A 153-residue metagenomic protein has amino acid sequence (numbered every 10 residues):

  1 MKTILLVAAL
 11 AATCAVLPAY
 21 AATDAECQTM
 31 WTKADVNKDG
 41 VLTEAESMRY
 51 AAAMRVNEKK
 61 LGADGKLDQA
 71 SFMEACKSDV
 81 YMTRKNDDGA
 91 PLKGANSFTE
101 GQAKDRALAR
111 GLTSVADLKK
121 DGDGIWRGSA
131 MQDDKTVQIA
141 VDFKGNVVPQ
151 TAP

Functional and structural regions predicted by a protein language model:
M1-L5: Positively charged n-region of N-terminal signal peptides that target proteins for export
V7-A15: Bacterial N-terminal signal peptides
V16-A21: Sec/Tat signal peptide C-region and signal peptidase I cleavage site
D24-N37, A52-Q69, M73-V80: Primarily EF-hand calcium-binding motifs
A53-K60, E74-T99, Q150-P153: Intrinsically disordered, low-complexity Ser/Thr-rich linker and spacer segments in cell-wall-related proteins
A90-V115: Short, non-transmembrane alpha-helical segments in secretory-pathway proteins
A107, W126-S129: Conserved histidines in hydrophobic membrane contexts and catalytic metal-binding motifs
V137-T151: A short, surface-exposed beta-strand/turn
